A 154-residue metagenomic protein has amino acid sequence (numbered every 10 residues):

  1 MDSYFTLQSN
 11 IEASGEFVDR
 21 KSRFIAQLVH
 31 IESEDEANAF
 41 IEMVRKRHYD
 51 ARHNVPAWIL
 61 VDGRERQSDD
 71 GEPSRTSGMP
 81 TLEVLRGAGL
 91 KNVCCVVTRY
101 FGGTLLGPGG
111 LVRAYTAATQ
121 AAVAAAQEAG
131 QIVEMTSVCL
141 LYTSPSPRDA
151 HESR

Functional and structural regions predicted by a protein language model:
M1-T76: C-terminal regulatory domains involved in ligand/effector binding and gene-expression control
Q27, V55-P56, N92-C95, T136-V138: Structural motif
A37-R45, L85, V123, R148: A generic alpha-helix structural signal
K46-Y49, A124, E128: Generic secondary-structure signature for well-ordered alpha-helical cores
P80-A125: Active-site beta-strand/loop microenvironment that shapes enzyme catalytic pockets
A129-L141: Short glycine-/aliphatic-rich beta-strand segments at the starts of folded cytosolic domains
Y142-P147: Conserved small/polar residues in nucleotide/adenosyl-binding loops
S153-R154: Hydrophobic alpha-helical segments, chiefly the membrane-spanning helices and signal/signal-anchor peptides
